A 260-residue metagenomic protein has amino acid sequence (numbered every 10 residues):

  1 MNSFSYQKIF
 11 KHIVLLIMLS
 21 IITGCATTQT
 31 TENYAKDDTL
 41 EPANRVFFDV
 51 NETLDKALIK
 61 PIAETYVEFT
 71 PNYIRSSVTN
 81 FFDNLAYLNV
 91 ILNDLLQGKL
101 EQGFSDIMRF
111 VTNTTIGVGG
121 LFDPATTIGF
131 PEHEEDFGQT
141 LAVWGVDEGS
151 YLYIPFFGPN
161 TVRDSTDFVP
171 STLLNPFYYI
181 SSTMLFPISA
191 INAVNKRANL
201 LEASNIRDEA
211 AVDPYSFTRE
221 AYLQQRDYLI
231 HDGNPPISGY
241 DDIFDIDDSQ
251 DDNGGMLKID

Functional and structural regions predicted by a protein language model:
N2-V14: Bacterial N-terminal signal peptides that target proteins for export
I21-G24: C-terminal motif of bacterial Sec signal peptides marking the signal peptidase cleavage site
T27, T31-Y34, W144-D260: A structured, mid-to-C-terminal "fold-capping" secondary-structure block
Y34, D38-E41, N72, S76 (+2 more regions): Coil-to-alpha-helix initiation sites in intrinsically disordered, low-complexity, charged segments
T39-I74: Post-signal-peptide N-terminal segment of Sec-exported extracytoplasmic proteins
V78-F81: Beta-rich strand-turn-strand
N84-P159: Mid-length scaffold segments of soluble, non-membrane domains
